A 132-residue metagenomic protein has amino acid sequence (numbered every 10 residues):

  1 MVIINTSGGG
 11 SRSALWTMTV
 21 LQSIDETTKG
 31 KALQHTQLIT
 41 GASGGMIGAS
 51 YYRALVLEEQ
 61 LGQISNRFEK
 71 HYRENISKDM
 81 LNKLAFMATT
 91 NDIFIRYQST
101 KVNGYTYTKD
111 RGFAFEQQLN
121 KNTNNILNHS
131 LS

Functional and structural regions predicted by a protein language model:
M1-S132: Catalytic domains of lipid- and phosphate-ester/thioester hydrolases
